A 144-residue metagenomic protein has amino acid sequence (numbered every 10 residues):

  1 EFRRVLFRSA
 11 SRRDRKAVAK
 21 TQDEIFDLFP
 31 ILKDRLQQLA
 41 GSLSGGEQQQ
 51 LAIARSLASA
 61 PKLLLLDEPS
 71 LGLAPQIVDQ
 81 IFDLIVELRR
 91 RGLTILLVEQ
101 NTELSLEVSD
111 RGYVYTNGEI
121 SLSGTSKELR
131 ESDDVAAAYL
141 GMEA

Functional and structural regions predicted by a protein language model:
E1-L6: Short, small-residue-biased leader/transition segments that mark boundaries at the very start of proteins
L39-L43, E47: Conserved ABC ATPase signature
I53: Hydrophobic anchor residue at the start of the ABC signature
S56-L57: ABC ATPase C-loop
A60: Conserved catalytic motifs of ABC-family nucleotide-binding domains
L64-E68: Catalytic Walker B motif of ABC-type/P-loop ATPase nucleotide-binding domains
D79-R91: Helical segment within the ABC ATPase nucleotide-binding domain
